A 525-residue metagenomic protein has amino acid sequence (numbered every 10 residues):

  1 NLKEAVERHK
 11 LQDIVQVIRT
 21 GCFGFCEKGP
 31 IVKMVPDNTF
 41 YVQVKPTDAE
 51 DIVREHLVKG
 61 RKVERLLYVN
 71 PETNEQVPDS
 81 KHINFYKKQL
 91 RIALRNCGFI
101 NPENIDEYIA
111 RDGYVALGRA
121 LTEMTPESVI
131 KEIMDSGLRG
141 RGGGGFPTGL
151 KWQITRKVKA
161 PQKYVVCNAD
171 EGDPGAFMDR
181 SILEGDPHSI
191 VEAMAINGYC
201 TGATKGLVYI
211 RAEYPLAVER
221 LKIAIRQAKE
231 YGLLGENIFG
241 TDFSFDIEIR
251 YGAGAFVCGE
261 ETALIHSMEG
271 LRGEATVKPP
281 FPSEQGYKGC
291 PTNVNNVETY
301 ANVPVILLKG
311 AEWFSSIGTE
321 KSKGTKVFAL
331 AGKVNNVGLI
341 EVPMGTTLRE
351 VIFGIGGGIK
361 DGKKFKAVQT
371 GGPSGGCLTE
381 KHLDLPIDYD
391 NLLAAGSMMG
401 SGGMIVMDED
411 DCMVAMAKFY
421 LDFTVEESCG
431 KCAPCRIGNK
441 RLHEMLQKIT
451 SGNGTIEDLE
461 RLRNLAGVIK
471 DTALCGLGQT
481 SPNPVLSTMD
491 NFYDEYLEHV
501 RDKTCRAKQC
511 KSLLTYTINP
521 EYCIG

Functional and structural regions predicted by a protein language model:
N1-R19, P36-R65, A116-I133, P161-V165 (+7 more regions): Ferredoxin-type iron-sulfur electron-transfer modules in oxidoreductases and energy-metabolism complexes
A5-H9, A193-A195, G345-G362: Short amphipathic, charge-patterned alpha-helical segments
L67-D135, K288, T292-G310: Flexible inter-domain linker/hinge segments
K88-Q89, V218-M344, G356: Hydrophobic alpha-helical positions that pack around
I100-V115, V165-D179, P282-K288, A329-V334: Gly-rich Lys/Arg/Thr-decorated short loops/hinges at beta-loop-alpha junctions or inter-strand turns that position
G118-K159, S315-S316, K321, A329 (+3 more regions): Accessory "access/gating" subregions that flank catalytic or transport cores
I133-T155, N197, G254-H266, R272 (+2 more regions): Conserved phosphate/anionic-ligand binding catalytic regions in large, soluble enzymes, centered on
D186-C200: Histidine-anchored nucleotide/phosphate-binding helix
